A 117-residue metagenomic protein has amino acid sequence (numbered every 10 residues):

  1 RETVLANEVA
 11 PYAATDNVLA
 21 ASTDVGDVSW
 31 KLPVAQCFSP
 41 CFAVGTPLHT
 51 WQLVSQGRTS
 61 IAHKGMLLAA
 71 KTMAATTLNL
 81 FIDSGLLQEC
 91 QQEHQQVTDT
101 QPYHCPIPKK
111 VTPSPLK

Functional and structural regions predicted by a protein language model:
R1-K117: Metal-dependent amide/peptide-bond hydrolase catalytic core, centered on the "pita-bread" metallohydrolase fold
